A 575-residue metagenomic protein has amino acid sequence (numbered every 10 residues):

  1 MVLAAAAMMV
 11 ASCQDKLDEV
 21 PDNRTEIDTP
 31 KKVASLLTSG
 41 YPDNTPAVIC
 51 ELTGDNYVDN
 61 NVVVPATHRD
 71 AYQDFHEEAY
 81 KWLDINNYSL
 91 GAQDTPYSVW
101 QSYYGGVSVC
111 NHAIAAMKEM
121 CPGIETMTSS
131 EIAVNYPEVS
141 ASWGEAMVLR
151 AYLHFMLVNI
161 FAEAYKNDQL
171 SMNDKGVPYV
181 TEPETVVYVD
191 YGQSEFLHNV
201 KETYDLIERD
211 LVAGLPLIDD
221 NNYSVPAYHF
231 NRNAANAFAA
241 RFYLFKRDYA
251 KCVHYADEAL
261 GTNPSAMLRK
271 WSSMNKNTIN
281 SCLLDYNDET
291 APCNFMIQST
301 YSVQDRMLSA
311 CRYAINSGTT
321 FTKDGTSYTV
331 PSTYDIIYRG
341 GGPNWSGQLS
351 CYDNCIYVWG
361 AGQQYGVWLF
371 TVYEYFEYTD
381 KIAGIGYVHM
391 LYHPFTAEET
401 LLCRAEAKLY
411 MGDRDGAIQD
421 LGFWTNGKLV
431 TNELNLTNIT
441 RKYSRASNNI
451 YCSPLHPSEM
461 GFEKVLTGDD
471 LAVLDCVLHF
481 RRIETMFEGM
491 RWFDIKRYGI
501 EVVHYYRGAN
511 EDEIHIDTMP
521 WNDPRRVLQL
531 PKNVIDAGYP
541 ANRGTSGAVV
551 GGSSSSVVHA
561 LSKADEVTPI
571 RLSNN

Functional and structural regions predicted by a protein language model:
C13-T67, K323-Y328, G340, G499-N575: Membrane-proximal, proline-rich intrinsically disordered regions
Q14, R232-R269, S573: Aromatic-residue-lined binding/catalytic grooves and analogous aromatic/hydrophobic interfacial grooves in multimeric
H76-A162, S194-K201, L211-D220, I385-Y392 (+3 more regions): Conserved, well-structured interaction surfaces
V253-E398, T431-K464, E484-T485, M490 (+2 more regions): Hydrophobic-face positions in mid-chain alpha helices that act as interaction patches
